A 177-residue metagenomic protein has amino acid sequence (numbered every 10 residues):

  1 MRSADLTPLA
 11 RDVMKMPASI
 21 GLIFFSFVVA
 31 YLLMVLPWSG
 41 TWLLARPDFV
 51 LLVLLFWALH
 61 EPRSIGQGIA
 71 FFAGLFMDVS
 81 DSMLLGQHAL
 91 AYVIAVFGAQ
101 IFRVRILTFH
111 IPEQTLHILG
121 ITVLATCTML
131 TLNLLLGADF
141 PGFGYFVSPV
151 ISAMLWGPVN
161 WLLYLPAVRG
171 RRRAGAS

Functional and structural regions predicted by a protein language model:
M1-S177: Terminal, non-globular segments
